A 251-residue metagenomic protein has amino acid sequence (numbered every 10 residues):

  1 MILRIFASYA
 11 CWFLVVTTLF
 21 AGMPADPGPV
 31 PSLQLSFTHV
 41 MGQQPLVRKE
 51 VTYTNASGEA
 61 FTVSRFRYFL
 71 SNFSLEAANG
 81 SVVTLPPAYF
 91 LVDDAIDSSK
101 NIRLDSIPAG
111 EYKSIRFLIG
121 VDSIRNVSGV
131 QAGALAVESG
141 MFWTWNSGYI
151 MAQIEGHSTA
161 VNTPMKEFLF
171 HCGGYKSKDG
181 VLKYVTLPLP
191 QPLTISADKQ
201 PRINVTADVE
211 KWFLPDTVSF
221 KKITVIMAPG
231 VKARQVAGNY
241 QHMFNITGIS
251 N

Functional and structural regions predicted by a protein language model:
M1-P29: Bacterial Sec-dependent N-terminal signal peptides
D26-N251: A short, solvent-exposed, low-complexity linear motif enriched for acidic/polar residues with Pro/Gly/Ser/Thr
